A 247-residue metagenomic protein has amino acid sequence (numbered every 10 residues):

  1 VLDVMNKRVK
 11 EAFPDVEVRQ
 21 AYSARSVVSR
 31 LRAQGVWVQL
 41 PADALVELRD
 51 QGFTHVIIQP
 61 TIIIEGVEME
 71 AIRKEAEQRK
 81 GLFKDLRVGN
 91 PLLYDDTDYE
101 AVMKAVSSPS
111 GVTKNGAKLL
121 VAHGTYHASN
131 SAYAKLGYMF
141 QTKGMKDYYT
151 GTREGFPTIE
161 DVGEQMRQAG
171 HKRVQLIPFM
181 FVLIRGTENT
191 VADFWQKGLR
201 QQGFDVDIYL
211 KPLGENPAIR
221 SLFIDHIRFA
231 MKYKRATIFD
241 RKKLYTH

Functional and structural regions predicted by a protein language model:
V1-H247: Active-site-proximal alpha-helix that buttresses catalytic centers in soluble enzyme cores
